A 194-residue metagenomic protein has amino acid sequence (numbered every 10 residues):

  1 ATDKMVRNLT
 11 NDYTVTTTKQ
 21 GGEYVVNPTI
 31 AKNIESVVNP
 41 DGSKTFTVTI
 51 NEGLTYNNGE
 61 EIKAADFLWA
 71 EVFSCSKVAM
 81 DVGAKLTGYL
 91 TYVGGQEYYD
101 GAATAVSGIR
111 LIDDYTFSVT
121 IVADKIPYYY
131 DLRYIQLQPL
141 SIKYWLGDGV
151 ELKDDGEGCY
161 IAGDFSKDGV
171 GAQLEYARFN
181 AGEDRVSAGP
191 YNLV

Functional and structural regions predicted by a protein language model:
A1-N39, V186: N-terminal lobe/hinge region of extracytoplasmic solute-binding protein
A1-V6, L132-Q138: Short Gly/aromatic-enriched secondary-structure transition segments
M5, L9, Y13, V25 (+6 more regions): Extracytoplasmic/secreted proteins, especially bacterial periplasmic and envelope-associated proteins
K19, R133-V194: Gly/Pro-rich hinge or "lid" segments in bacterial periplasmic/extracellular proteins
Q20, F73, K77, A123-P127 (+2 more regions): Short loop/turn segments at secondary-structure transitions that flank enzyme active sites
N33-G88, I112, S118-T120, Y128: Aromatic- and charge-enriched surface segment that lines or borders ligand/interaction sites
I34-S43, A102, R110-D113, D184-V186 (+1 more regions): Extracellular/periplasmic catalytic domains that process cell-envelope and extracellular macromolecules
I50-E61, A105-S107, F179-A181, G189-N192: Second-shell loop/turn segments in exported
